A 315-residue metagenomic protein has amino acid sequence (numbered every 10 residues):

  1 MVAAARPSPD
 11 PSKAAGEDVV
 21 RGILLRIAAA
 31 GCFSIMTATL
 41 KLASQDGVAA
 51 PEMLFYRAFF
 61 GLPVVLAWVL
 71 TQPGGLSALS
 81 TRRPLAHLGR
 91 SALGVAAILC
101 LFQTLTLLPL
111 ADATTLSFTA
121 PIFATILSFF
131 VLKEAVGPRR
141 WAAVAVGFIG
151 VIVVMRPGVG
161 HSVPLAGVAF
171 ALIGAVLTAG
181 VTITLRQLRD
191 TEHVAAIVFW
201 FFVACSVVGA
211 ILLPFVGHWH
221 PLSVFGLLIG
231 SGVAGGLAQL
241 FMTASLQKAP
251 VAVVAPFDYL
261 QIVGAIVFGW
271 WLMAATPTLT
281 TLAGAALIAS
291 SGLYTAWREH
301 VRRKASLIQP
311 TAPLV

Functional and structural regions predicted by a protein language model:
M1-G31, L62-G89, V163, V203-G230 (+2 more regions): Membrane-interface interhelical linkers
D18-R21, G47, F55, L79-R83 (+3 more regions): Juxtamembrane helix-entry segments on the extracytoplasmic side of multipass membrane proteins
I23-A28, T81-A92, V136-I149, G167-A171 (+2 more regions): Cytoplasmic-side transmembrane-helix entry/capping segments in multi-pass membrane proteins
G31-A38, L66, S91-L99, P121-I126 (+8 more regions): Hydrophobic/small/kink-forming positions within alpha-helical transmembrane segments of polytopic membrane proteins
S34, K41, V65, G160-G217 (+1 more regions): Transmembrane alpha-helical segments that form core, pore/gating elements of small-molecule transporters/exporters
L101-Q103, A120-A145, V263-L282: C-terminal transmembrane-helix exit sites in multi-pass transporters
T114-T119, L188-A204, Q239-W270: Helix-helix packing/entry segments at the starts of transmembrane helices
R139-R156, T280-E299: Hydrophobic transmembrane alpha-helices of multi-pass small-molecule transport proteins
